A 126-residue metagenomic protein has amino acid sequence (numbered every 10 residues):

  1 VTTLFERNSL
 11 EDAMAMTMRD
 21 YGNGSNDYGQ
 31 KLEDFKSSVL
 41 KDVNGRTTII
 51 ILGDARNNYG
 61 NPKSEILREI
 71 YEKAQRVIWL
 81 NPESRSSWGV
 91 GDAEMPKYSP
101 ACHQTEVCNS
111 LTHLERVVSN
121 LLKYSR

Functional and structural regions predicted by a protein language model:
V1-R126: Acidic, glycine-rich A-domain
